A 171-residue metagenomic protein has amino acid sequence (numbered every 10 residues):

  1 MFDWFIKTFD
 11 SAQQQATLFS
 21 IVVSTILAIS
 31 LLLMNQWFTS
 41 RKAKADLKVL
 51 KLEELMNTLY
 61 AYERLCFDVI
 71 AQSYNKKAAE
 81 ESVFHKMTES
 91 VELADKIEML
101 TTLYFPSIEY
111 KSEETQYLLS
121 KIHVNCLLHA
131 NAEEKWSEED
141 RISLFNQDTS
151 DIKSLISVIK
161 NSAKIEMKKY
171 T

Functional and structural regions predicted by a protein language model:
M1-T39: Membrane-embedded hydrophobic alpha-helical segments
L33-T171: Conserved non-transmembrane functional hotspots
